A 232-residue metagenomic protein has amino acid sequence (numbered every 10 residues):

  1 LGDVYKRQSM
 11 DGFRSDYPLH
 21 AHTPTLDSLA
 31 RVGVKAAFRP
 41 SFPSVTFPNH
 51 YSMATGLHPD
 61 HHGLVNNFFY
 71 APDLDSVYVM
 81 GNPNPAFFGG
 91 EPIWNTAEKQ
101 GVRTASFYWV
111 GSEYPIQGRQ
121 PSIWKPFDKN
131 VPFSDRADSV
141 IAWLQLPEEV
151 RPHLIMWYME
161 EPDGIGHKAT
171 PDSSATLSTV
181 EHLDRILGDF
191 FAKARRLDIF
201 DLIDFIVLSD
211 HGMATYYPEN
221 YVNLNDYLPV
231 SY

Functional and structural regions predicted by a protein language model:
L1-Y5: Short, small-residue-biased leader/transition segments that mark boundaries at the very start of proteins
K6-S9, A36-R39, S52-A54, R103-Y108 (+3 more regions): Structural recognition of the beta-strand scaffold that forms the well-ordered cores of secreted hydrolase catalytic
R7, T25, H182-L224: Metal-dependent active-site segment of extracytoplasmic phospho-/sulfohydrolases and closely related
D11-S15, K35, F42-T46, P59 (+4 more regions): Solvent-exposed loop/turn segments at secondary-structure junctions within structured extracellular/periplasmic domains
G12-Y17, A37-P40, Y51, V79-N84 (+2 more regions): Second-shell loop/turn segments in exported
D16-H61: Short, structured active-site-proximal loop/turn typified by the sulfatase FGly-forming signature C/S-X-P-X-R
G56-T170: His/Asp/Glu-rich, glycine-adjacent segments that coordinate divalent cations and/or stabilize oxyanion chemistry on
S134-Q145, P162-F205: A long, amphipathic alpha-helix that forms part of the scaffold/cap immediately adjacent to metal-dependent active
